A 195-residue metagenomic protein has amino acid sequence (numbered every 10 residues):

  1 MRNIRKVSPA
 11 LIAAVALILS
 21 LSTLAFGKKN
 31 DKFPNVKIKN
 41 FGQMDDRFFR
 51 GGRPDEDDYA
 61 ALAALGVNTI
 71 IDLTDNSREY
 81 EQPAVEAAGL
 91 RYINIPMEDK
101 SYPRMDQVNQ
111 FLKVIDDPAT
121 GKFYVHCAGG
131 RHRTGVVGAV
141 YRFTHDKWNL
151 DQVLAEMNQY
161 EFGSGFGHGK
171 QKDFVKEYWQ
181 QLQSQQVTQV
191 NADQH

Functional and structural regions predicted by a protein language model:
R2-P9, S20-Y124, V136-H195: Cys-dependent protein tyrosine phosphatase-like superfamily
C127: Short cysteine clusters
G130: Substrate/cofactor-recognition hotspot
R133: Glycine/aspartate-rich loop-and-adjacent alpha/beta segment that forms the canonical ThDP
